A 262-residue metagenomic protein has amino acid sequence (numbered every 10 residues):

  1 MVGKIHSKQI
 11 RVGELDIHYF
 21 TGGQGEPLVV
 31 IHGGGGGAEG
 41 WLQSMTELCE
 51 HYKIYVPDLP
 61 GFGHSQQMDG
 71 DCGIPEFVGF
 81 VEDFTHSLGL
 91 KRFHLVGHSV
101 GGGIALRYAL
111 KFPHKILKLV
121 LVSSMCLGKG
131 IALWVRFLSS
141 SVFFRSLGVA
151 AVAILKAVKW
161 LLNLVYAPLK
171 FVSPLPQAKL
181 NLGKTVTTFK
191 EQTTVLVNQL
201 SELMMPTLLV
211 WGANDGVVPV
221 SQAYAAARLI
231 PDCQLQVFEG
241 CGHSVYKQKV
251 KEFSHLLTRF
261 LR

Functional and structural regions predicted by a protein language model:
M1-L28, E50-Y52, L90-K91, A157-L164 (+2 more regions): Alpha/beta-hydrolase fold catalytic core
E14, F20, Y55-G97, H255: Active-site loop/oxyanion-hole signature of alpha/beta-hydrolase fold enzymes
L15-H64: Conserved HGGG/HGGXW glycine-rich cap/lid loop of the alpha/beta-hydrolase fold
L106-K111, L117-G148: Flexible "cap/lid" loop of the alpha/beta hydrolase fold
K170-N198: Hydrophobic, aromatic-rich cap/lid helix
L203, L209-W211, D215: Short beta-strand/loop motif that positions the catalytic acidic residue of the alpha/beta-hydrolase fold
G216-Q222: Conserved alpha/beta-hydrolase "acid-adjacent" motif
C241-S254: Catalytic histidine-centered segment of alpha/beta-hydrolase-like enzymes
